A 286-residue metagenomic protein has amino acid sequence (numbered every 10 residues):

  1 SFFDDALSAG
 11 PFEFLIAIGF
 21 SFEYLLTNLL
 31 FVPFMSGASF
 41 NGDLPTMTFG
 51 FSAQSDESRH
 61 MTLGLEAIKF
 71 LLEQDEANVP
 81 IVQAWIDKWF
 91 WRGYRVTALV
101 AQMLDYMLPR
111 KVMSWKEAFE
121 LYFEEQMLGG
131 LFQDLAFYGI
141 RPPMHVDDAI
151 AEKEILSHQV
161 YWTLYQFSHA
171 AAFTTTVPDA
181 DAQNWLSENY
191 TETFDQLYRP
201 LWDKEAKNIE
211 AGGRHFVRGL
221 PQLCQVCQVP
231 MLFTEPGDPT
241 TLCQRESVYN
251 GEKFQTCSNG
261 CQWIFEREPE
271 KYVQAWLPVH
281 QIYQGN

Functional and structural regions predicted by a protein language model:
S1-L223, P230, G237: Non-heme di-metal
R218, C227, R245, Q281-G285: Soluble, non-membrane globular domain cores that form compact, hydrophobic packing and curved binding surfaces
P221-C224, Q244, G251-F254: Residues immediately within or flanking Cys/His clusters that coordinate Zn2+ in small zinc-binding modules
Q228, S258: Cys/His-coordinated zinc-binding microdomains
P230-V248: Short recognition patches in nucleic-acid-associated and regulatory proteins
M231, C261, F265: Cys/His-rich microdomains that often coordinate metals
F265, V273-Q281, G285: Short, intrinsically disordered terminal segments enriched in charged and Pro/Gly residues
